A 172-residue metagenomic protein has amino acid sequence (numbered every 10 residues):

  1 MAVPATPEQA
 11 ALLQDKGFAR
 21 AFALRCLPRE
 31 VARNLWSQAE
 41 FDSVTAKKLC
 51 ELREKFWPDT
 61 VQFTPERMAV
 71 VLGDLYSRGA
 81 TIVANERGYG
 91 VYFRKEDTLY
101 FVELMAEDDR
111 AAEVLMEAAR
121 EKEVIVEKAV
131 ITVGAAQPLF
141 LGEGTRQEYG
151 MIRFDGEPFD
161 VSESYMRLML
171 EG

Functional and structural regions predicted by a protein language model:
V3-S37, M105, D109, A119-G172: Active-site/acyl-donor-binding loops of N-acyltransferases
Q14-Y100: Amide-forming acyltransferase catalytic core, primarily the GNAT-like/NAT-type and related acyltransferase folds
G79, A84-N85, V91-Y92, L99-M105 (+3 more regions): Flexible loop/N-cap segments at domain edges
